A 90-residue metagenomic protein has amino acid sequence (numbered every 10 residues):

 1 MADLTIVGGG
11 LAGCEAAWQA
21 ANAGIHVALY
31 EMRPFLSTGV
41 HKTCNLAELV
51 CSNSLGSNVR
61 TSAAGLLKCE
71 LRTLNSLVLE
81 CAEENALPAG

Functional and structural regions predicted by a protein language model:
M1-A12: Beta1/beta-strand and adjacent pyrophosphate-binding region of the FAD-binding site in flavoprotein oxidoreductases
A2, L74-L77, L87: Broad hydrophobic/π-residue packing in well-ordered secondary structure
D3-L4, S54-L55, G90: Short, contiguous strand/loop micro-motifs
W18-C81: N-terminal FAD cofactor-binding segment of flavoenzymes
E80-G90: Helix-loop-beta segment of a Rossmann-like dinucleotide-binding subdomain
